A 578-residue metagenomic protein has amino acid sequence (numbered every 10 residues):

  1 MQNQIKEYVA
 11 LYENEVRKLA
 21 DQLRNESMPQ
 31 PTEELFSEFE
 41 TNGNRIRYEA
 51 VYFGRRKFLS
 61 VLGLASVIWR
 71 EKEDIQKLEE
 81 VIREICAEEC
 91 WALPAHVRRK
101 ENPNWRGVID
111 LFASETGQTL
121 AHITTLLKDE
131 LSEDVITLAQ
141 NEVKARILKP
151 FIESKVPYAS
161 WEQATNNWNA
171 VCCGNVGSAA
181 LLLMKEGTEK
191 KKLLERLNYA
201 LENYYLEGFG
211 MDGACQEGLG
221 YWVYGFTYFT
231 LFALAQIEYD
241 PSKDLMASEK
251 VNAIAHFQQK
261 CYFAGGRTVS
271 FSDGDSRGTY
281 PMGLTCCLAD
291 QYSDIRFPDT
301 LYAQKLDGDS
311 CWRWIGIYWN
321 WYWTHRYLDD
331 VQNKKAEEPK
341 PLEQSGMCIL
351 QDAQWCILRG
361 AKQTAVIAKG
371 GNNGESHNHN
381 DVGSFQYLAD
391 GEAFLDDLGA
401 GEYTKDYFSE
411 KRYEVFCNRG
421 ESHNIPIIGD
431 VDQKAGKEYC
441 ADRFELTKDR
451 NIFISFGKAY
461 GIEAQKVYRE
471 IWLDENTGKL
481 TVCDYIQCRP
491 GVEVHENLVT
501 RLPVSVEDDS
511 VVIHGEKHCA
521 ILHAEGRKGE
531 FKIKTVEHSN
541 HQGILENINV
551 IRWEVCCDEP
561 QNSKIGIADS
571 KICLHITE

Functional and structural regions predicted by a protein language model:
N3-E40: Low-complexity, Ser/Thr/Pro/Gly-enriched N-terminal "stalk/linker" regions
S37, T41-E49: Amphipathic alpha-helical segments and their boundaries
E49-Y262, D275: Aromatic-lined, polymer-binding surfaces characteristic of secreted/periplasmic polysaccharide-degrading enzymes
L111-A113, A353-W355, V382-S384, A393 (+3 more regions): Extracellular structured ligand-interaction cores
V171, Y224, N380-V382, E421: Short, solvent-exposed loop/turn segments at the edges of secondary structure
F226-F394, T447: Carbohydrate-active enzyme catalytic cores, enriched for enzymes that act on polyanionic acidic polysaccharides
A303-C311, Y403-E578: CBM-like, beta-strand-rich accessory domains located in the C-terminal region of large, secreted polysaccharide-active
L395-G399: Catalytic Cys-His active-site segments of thiol-dependent hydrolases/isopeptidases
